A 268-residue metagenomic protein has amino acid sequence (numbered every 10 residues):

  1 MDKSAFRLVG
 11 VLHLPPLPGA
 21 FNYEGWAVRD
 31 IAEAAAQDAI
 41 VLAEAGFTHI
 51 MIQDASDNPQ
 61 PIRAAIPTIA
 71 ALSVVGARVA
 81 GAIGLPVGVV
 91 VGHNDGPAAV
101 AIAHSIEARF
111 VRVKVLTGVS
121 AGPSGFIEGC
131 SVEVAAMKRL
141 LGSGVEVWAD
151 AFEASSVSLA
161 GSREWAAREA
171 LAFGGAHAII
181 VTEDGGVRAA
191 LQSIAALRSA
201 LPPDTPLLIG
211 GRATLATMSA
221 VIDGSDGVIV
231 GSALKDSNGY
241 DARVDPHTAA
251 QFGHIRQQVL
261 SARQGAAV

Functional and structural regions predicted by a protein language model:
K3-L14: Glycine-rich, aromatic-flanked loop segments that form ligand/cofactor-binding clefts across common enzyme folds
L14-P59, A77-A82, N94-P203, L215-D236: Alpha/beta enzyme core
P18, I40-L42, A82-L85, L140 (+3 more regions): Non-catalytic structural scaffold of enzyme domains
E24-I31, T68, D241-T248: Residue-level preference for long, well-ordered alpha-helices that form the structural scaffold of enzyme catalytic
P61-I69: Glycine-rich loop at the start of a catalytic domain that most often binds anionic cofactors/ligands
V90-G92, T182-D184, L208-G210: Structural motif
T205-V268: C-terminal alpha-helical cap/extension of soluble enzyme domains
